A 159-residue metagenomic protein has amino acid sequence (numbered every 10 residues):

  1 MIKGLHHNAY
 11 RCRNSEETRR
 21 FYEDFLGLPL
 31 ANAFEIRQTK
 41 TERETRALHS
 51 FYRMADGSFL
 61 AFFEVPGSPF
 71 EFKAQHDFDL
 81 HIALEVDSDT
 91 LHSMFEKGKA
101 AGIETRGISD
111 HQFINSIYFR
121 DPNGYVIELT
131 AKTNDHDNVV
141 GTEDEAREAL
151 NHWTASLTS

Functional and structural regions predicted by a protein language model:
M1-E17, I82, V86, D135-S159: N-terminal beta-strand motif that seeds the catalytic metal site of vicinal oxygen chelate
L5-R13, F51-A55, E71-K97, N115-R120: Vicinal oxygen chelate
R11-F59: Core segments of cupin and vicinal oxygen chelate
R20, D24, H92-E96, A100: Replace "anionic and nucleotidyl ligands
F59-F62, E128-L129: Short glycine-/small-residue motifs
V65-P66: A conserved beta-strand-loop-helix scaffold within acyl/acetyltransferase catalytic domains
F95-S159: Vicinal oxygen chelate
